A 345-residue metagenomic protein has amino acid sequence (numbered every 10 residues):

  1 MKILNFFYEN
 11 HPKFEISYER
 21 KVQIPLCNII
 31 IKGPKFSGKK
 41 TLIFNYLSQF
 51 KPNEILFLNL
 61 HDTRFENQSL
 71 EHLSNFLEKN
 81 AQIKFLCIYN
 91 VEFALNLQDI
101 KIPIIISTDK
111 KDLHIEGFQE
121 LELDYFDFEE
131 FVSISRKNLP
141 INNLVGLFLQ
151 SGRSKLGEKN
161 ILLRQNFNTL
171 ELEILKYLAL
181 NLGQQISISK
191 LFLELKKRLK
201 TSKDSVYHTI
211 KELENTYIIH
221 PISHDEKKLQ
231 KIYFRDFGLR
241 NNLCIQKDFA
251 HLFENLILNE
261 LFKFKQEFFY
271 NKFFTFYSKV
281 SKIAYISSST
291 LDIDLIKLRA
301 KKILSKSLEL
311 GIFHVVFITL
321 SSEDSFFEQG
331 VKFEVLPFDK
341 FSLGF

Functional and structural regions predicted by a protein language model:
M1-P25: N-terminal pre-Walker A segment at the start of P-loop NTPase domains
K2-I3, K32-F36, T41, H224 (+1 more regions): A cross-kingdom feature that marks ATP-driven nucleic-acid transaction machinery
L42-Y46: Hydrophobic positions on the alpha1 helix immediately C-terminal to the Walker A/P-loop
S48-L56, Q266: Post-Walker A helix-loop "phosphate-sensing" segment adjacent to the P-loop in P-loop NTPases
N53-A81: Short glycine-rich substrate-engagement loop in P-loop NTPases that contacts/grips substrate
L73-N96: Conserved P-loop NTPase "ATPase switch" module shared by AAA+ and STAND
I102-Q185, S189, K197: Interdomain motor-coupling "hinge/lid" segment immediately C-terminal to the ATP-binding subdomain of NTP-driven enzymes
I161-K282: Accessory nucleic acid-recognition modules appended to NTPase machines
